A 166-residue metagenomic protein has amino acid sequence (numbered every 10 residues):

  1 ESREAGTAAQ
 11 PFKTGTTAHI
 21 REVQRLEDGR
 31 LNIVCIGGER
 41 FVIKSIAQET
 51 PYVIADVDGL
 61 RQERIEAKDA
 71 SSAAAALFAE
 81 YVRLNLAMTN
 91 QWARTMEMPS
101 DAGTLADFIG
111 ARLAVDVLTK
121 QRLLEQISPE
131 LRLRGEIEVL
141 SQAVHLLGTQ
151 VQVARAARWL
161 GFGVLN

Functional and structural regions predicted by a protein language model:
E1-N166: N-terminal low-complexity, acidic/polar interaction/targeting segments
